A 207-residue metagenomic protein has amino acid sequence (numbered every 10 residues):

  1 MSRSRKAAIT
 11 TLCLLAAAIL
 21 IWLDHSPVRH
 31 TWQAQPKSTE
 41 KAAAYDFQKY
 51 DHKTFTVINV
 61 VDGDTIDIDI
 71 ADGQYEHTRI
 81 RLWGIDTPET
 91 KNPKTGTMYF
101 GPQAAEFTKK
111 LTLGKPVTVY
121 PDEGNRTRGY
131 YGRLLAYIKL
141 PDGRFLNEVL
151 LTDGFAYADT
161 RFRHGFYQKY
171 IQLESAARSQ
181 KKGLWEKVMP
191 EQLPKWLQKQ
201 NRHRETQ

Functional and structural regions predicted by a protein language model:
S2-Q207: Small beta-barrel nucleic-acid-binding modules, primarily SNase/OB-fold domains and secondarily Tudor-like barrels
